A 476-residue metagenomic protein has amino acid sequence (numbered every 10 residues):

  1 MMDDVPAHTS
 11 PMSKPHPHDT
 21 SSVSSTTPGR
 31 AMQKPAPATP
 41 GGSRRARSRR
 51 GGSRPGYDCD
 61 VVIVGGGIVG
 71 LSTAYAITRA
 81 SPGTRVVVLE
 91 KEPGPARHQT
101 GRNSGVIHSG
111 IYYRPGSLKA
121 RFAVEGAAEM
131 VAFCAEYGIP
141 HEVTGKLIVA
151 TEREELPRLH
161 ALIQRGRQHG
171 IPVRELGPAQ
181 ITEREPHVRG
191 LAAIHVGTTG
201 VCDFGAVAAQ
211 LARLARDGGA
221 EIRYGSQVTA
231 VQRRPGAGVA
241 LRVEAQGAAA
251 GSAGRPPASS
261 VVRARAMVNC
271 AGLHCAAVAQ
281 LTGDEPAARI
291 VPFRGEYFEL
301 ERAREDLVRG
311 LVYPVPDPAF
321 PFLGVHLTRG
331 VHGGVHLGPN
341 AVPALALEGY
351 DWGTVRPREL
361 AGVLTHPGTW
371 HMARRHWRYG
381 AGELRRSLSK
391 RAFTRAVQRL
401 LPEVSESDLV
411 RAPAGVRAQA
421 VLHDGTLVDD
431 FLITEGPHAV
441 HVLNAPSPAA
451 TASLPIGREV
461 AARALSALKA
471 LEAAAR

Functional and structural regions predicted by a protein language model:
R54-V69, V87: Beta1/beta-strand and adjacent pyrophosphate-binding region of the FAD-binding site in flavoprotein oxidoreductases
S72, V231-G251, P257-V355: Flavin-dependent oxidoreductases
T78-G101: Glycine-rich FAD pyrophosphate-binding loop
G105-Q180, G190, G324-V325, G334-H336 (+2 more regions): Dinucleotide-binding Rossmann-like beta1-alpha1 core, especially the glycine-rich loop that anchors the ADP
R114-E125, V149-L159, H195-L214, R223 (+2 more regions): Short beta-strand to alpha-helix junction loop
A179-T182, R289-F293, A303, H371-S447: Flavin (FAD/FMN) cofactor-binding core of flavoprotein oxidoreductases
I194-A250, A258-R265, L454-L465: Helical element adjacent to the flavin cofactor pocket in flavoenzyme catalytic cores
H326, H441-A462: A conserved FAD-binding loop/helix module that cradles the flavin
